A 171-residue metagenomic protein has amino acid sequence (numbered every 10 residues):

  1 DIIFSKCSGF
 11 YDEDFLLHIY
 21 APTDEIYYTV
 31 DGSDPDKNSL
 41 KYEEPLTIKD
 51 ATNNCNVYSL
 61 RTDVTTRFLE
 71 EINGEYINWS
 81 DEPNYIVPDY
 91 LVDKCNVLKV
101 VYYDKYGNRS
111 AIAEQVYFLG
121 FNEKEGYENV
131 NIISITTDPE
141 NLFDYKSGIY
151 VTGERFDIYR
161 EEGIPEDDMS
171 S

Functional and structural regions predicted by a protein language model:
D1-S171: Short, compositionally stereotyped local motifs that mark structural "simplifiers"
